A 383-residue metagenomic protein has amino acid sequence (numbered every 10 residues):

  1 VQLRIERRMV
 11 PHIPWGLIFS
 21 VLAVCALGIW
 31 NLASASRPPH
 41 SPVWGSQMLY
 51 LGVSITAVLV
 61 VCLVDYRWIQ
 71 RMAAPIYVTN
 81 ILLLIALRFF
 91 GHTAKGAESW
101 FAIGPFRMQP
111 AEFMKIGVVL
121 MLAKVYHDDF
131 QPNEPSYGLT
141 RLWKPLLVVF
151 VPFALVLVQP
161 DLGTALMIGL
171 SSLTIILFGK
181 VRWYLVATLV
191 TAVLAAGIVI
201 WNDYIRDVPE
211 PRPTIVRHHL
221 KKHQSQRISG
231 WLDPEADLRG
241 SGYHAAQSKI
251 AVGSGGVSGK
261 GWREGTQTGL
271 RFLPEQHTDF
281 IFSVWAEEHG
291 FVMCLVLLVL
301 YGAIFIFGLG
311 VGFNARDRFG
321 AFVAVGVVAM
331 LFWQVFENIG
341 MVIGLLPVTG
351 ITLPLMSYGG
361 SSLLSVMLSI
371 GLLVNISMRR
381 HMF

Functional and structural regions predicted by a protein language model:
V1-I5, L32, W333-F383: A juxtamembrane structural motif centered on a specific transmembrane helix
V1-M9, V64, L194: N-terminal secretory targeting signals
R4-V21: N-terminal membrane topogenic signal
I18-S34, P38-G240, S283-M341, L368 (+1 more regions): Hydrophobic alpha-helical transmembrane segments of multi-pass inner membrane proteins, especially in bacterial systems
A86, F153-Q159, S254-S258, E337 (+1 more regions): Transmembrane alpha-helix interface/packing and boundary motifs in multi-pass membrane proteins, characterized by
D161-L166, G261-G265, H277-T278, T349 (+1 more regions): Transmembrane helix boundary and interhelical junction motifs in multipass membrane proteins
M167-I168, E264-G269, L300, V342-G350 (+1 more regions): Re-entrant/interfacial helical elements at transmembrane boundaries that shape and gate the permeation pathway
A246-V292, F319: Long extracytoplasmic/lumenal interhelical loops at the membrane interface of multi-pass membrane proteins
